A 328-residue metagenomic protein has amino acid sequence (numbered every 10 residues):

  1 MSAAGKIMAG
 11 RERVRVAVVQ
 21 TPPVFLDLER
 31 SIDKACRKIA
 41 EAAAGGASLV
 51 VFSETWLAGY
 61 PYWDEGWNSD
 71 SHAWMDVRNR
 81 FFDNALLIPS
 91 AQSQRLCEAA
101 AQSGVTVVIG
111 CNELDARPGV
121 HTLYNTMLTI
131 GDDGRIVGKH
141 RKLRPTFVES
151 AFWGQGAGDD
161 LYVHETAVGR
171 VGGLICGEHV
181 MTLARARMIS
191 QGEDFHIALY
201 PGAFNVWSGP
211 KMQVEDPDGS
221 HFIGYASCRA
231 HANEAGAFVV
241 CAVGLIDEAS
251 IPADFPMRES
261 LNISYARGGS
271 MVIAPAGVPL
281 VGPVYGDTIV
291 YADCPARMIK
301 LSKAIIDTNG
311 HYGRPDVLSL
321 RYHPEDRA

Functional and structural regions predicted by a protein language model:
M1-L49: N-terminal active-site segment of His-dependent metallophosphoesterases
R13-F25, T126, K139, G169-E178 (+1 more regions): Active-site-proximal beta-strand elements of phosphoester/diester hydrolases
L28, R37-D132, G202-A230, E234-A237: Cys-nucleophile CN-hydrolase/nitrilase-fold catalytic domain and related Cys-dependent amidase chemistry that acts on
L86-V108, R170, C176-V290: CN hydrolase (nitrilase-like) catalytic-core segments centered on the catalytic cysteine and neighboring Lys/Glu
I109-C111, N125-T129, Y162, S270-V272 (+1 more regions): Short beta-strand scaffold segments in enzyme catalytic cores
T126, K139, G282-P283, Y291: Residue-level detector of high-confidence beta-strand sites
K142-G156, D287-I305: A short, polar/charged loop-to-alpha-helix boundary motif
Y162-D194, A198-Y200, I299-A328: Cysteine/selenocysteine-centered motifs that mediate thiol-based redox chemistry or coordinate metal-sulfur cofactors
